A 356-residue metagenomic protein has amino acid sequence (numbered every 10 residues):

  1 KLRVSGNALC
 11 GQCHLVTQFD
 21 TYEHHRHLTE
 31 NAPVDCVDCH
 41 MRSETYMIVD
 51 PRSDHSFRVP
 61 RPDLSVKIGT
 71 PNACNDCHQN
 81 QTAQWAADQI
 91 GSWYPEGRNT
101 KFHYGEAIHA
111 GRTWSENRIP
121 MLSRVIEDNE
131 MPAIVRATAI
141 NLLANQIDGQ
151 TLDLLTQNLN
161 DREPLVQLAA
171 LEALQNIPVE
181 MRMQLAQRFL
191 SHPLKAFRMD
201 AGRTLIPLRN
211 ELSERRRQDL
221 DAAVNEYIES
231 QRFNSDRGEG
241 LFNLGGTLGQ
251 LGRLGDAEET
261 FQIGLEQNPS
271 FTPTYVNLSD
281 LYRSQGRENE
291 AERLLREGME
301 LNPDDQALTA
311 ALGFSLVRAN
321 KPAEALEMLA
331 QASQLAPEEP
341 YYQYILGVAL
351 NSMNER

Functional and structural regions predicted by a protein language model:
K1-E96, V125-R136, N145-Q146, L165-Q167 (+1 more regions): Inter-heme linker and motif-flanking segments adjacent to c-type heme-binding CXXCH motifs in c-type cytochromes
E116-I126, D148-N160, P178-L190, L212-I228: Amphipathic alpha-helical scaffolding segments comprising HEAT/armadillo-like alpha-solenoid repeats
M131-R136, R162-Q167, A196-R198, D236 (+1 more regions): Positions within the helices of HEAT/ARM-like alpha-solenoid repeats
G149-Q150, M181-M183, R216-I228, L251-I263 (+4 more regions): Structural signature of tandem alpha-helical TPR/SEL1-like repeats, specifically the intra-repeat loop/turn
